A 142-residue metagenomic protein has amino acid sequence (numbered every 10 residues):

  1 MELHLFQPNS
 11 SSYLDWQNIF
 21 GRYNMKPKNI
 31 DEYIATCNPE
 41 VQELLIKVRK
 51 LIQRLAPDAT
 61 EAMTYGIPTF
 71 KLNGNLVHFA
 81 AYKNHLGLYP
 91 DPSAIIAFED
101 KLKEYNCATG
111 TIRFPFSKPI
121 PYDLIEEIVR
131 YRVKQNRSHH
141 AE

Functional and structural regions predicted by a protein language model:
E2-E142: Charge-dense, helix-prone N-terminal extensions
